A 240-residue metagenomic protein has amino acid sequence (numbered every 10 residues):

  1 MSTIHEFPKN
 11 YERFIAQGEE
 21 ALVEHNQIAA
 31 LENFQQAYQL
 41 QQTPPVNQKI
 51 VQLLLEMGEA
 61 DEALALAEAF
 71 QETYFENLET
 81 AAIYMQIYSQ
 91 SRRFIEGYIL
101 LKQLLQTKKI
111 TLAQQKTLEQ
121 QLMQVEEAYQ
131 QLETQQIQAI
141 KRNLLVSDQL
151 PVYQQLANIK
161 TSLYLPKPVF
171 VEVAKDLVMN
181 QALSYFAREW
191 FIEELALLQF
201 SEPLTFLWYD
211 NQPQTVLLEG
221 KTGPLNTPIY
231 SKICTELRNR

Functional and structural regions predicted by a protein language model:
M1-R13, A37, V125-Q135, R142-D148: TPR-adjacent "capping" and linker segments in tetratricopeptide-repeat scaffold/adaptor proteins
H5-L40: Alpha-helical segment of the N-proximal tetratricopeptide repeat
Y38, E72, S89-I110, K175-L183 (+2 more regions): TPR/TPR-like (Sel1-like) alpha-helical repeat modules
I137-L145, K167-M179, S201-W208: Amphipathic alpha-helical scaffolding segments comprising HEAT/armadillo-like alpha-solenoid repeats
